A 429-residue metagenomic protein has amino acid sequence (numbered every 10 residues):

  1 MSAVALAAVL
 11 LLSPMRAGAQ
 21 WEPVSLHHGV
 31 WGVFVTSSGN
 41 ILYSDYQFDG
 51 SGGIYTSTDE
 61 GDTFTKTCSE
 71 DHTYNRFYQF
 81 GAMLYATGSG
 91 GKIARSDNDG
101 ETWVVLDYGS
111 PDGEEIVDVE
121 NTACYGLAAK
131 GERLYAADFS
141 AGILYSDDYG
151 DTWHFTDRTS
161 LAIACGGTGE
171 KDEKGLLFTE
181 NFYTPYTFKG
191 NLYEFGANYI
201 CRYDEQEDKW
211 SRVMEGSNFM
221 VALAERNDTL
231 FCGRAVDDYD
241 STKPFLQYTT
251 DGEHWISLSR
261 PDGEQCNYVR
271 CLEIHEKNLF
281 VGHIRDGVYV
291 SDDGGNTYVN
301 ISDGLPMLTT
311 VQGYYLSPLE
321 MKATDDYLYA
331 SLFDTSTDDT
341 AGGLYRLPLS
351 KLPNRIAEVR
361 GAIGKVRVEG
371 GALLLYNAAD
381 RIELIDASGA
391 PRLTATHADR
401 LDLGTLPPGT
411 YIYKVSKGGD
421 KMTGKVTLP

Functional and structural regions predicted by a protein language model:
M15-I54, E60, G343-L347: An edge-strand/N-cap motif at the start of beta-rich repeat modules
H28-T36, H72-F80, E120-A128, I163-G169 (+4 more regions): Repeated scaffold domains used in trafficking and secretory/extracellular systems, primarily beta-propellers
Q47-S51, G91-I93, A141-I143, Y199-I200 (+3 more regions): Short glycine/acidic-enriched loop and turn motifs that connect beta-strands
S57-T58, S96-D97, S146-D147, R202-Y203 (+3 more regions): Conserved Ser/Thr-centered positions that define the repeating blades of beta-propeller domains
Q312-P353: Blade-level signature of beta-propeller repeat domains, shared across WD40, Kelch, NHL, RCC1 and BNR/Asp-box propellers
T337, Y345-A372: Residue-level detector of functionally pivotal "anchor" positions at catalytic/ligand-binding pockets or at interdomain
R367-G371, T410-P429: C-terminal tail/sorting-segment detector
L384-R392, Y411: Short, glycine-anchored, charge-dense loop/turn motifs used at functional sites
